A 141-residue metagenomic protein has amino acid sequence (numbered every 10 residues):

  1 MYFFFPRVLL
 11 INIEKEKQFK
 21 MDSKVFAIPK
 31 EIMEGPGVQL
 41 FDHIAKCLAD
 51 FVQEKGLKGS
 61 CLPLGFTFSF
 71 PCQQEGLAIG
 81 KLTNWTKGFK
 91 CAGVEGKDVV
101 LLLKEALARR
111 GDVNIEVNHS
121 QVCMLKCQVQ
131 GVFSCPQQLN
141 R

Functional and structural regions predicted by a protein language model:
M1-M21, R141: Gly/Thr-rich phosphate-binding beta-strand-loop-beta motif of the actin/hexokinase/Hsp70
Y2-F3, G65, G96, V122: Glycine-centered flexibility sites
P6-V8, I44, L64-F66, L103: Structural signal for hydrophobic/aromatic residues that build the beta-strand cores of folded beta-sheet domains
L9-L10, F19-K20, L57-S60, E75-L77: Intrinsically disordered, low-complexity regions enriched in proline, serine, glycine and charged residues
I11-E14, F66-C72: Short glycine-enriched loops at secondary-structure junctions
S23-A45, F70-R141: Glycine-rich phosphate-binding loop and adjoining helix at the ATP-binding site of ATP-dependent phosphoryl-transfer
C47-L62, A106-D112: Phosphate/pyrophosphate-binding loops at sites that engage ATP/ADP/AMP, CoA/4′-phosphopantetheine, polyphosphate
K58-S69, E116-N118: Short glycine-rich phosphate-binding loop at a beta-alpha junction
